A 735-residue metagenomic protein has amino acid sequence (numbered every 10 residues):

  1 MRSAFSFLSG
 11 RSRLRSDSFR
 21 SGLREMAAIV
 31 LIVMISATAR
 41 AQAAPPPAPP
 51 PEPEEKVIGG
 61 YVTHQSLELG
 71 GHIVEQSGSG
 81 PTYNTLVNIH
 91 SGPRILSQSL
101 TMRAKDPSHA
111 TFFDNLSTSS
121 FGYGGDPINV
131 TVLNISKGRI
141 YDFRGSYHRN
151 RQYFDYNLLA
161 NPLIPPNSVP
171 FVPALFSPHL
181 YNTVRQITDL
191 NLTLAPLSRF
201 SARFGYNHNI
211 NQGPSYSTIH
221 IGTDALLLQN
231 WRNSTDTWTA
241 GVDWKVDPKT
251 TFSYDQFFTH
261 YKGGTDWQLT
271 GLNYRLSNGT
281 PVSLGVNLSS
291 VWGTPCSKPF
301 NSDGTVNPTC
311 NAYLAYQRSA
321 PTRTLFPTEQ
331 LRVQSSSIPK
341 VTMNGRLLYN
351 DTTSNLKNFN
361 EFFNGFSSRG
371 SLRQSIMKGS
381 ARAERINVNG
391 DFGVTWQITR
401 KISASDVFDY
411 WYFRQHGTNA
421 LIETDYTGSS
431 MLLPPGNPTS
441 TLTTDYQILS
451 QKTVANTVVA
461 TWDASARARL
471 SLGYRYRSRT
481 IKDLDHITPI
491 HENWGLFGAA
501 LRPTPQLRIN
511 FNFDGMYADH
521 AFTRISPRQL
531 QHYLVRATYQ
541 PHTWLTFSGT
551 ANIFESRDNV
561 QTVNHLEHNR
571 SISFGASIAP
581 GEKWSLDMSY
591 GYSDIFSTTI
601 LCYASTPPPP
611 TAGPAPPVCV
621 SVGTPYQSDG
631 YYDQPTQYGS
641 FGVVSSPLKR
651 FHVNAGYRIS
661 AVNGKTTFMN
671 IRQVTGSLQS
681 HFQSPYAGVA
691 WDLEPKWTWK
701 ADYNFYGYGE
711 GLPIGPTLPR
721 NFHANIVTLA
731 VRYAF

Functional and structural regions predicted by a protein language model:
M1-G22: N-terminal secretory signal peptides that target proteins for export/translocation
G22-S36: Bacterial N-terminal signal peptides
A37-A41: Sec/Tat signal peptide C-region and signal peptidase I cleavage site
A43-G59, I73-F735: Gram-negative and organellar
